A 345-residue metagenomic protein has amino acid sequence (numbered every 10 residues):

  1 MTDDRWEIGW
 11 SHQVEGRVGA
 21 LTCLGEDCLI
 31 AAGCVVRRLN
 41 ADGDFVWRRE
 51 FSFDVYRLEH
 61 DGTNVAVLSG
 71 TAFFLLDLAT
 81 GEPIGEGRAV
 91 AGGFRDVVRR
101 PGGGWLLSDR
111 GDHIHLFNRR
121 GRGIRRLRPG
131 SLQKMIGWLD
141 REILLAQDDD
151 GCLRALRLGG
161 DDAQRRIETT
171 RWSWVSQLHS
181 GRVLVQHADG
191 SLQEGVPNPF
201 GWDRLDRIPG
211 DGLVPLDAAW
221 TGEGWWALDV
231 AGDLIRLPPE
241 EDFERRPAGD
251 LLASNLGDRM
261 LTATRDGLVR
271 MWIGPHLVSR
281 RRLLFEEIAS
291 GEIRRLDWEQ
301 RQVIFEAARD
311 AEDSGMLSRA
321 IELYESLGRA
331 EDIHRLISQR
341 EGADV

Functional and structural regions predicted by a protein language model:
M1-G16, D42-D44: A short helix->beta-strand "capping" segment at the edge of beta-propeller domains
G9, F45-R48, E82-G85, I124-R125 (+4 more regions): A structural motif specific to WD40 beta-propellers
E15-T22, S52-G62, A91-G102, P129-R141 (+3 more regions): Repeated scaffold domains used in trafficking and secretory/extracellular systems, primarily beta-propellers
D27-A31, N64-L68, G103-S108, E142-Q147 (+4 more regions): Short beta-strand elements that form the blades of beta-propeller/WD-repeat-like and other beta-sheet-rich scaffold
C34-R37, G70-F74, G111-I114, D149-L153 (+3 more regions): Loop/turn residues immediately N-terminal
N40-G43, L78-G81, N118-R122, R157-D161 (+3 more regions): Short loop/turn segments that connect beta-strands within beta-propeller blades
L237-P238, G249-E299: Blade-level signature of beta-propeller repeat domains, shared across WD40, Kelch, NHL, RCC1 and BNR/Asp-box propellers
S279-V345: Repeat-based scaffolding regions
